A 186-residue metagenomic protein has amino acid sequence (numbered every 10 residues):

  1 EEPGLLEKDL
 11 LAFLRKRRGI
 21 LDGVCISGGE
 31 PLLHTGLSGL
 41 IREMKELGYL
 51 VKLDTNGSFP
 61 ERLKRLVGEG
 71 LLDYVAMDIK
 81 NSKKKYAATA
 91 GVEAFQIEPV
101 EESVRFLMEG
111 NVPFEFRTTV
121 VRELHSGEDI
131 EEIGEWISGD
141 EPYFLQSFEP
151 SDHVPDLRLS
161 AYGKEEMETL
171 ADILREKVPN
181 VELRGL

Functional and structural regions predicted by a protein language model:
E1-D9: Canonical Radical SAM [4Fe-4S] cluster-binding loop centered on the CxxxCxxC motif and its immediate flanking residues
L11-G23, L32-E165: Conserved AdoMet/S-adenosylmethionine-binding subsite of the radical SAM
G29: Short, charge-patterned binding micro-sites
E168-L186: A C-terminal junction/extension of Radical SAM enzymes
